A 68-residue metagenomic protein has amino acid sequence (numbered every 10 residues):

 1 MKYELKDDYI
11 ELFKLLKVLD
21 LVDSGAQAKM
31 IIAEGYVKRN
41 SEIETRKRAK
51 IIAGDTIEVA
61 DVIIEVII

Functional and structural regions predicted by a protein language model:
M1-D7: A detector for short, charged/polar N-terminal pre-domain segments
K2, R48, I63-E65: Well-ordered beta-strand positions in beta-sheet-rich domains
E4, Y36, T56-E58: Generic alpha-helical hydrophobic packing signal
D8, L16, V62-I64: Residue-level marker of intrinsically disordered, low-complexity segments enriched for small/polar residues
I10-A53: A basic, amphipathic helix-loop patch mediating RNA/tRNA/ribosome contacts
A53-I68: A cross-kingdom feature marking charged/low-complexity
